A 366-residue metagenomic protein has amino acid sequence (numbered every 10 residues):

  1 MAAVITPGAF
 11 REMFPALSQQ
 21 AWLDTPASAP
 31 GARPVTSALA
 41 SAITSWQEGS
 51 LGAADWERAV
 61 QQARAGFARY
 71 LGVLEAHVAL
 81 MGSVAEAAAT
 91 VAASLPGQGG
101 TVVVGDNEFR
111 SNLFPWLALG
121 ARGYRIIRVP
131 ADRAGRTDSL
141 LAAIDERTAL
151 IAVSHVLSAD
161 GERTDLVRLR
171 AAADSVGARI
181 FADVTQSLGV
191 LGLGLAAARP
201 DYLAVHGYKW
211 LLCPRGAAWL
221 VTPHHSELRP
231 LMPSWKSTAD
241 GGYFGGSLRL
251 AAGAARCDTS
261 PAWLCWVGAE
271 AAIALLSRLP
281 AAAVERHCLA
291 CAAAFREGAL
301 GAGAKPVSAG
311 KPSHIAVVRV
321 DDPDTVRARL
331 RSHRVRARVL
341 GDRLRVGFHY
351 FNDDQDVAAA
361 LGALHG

Functional and structural regions predicted by a protein language model:
M1-G366: Pyridoxal 5′-phosphate
